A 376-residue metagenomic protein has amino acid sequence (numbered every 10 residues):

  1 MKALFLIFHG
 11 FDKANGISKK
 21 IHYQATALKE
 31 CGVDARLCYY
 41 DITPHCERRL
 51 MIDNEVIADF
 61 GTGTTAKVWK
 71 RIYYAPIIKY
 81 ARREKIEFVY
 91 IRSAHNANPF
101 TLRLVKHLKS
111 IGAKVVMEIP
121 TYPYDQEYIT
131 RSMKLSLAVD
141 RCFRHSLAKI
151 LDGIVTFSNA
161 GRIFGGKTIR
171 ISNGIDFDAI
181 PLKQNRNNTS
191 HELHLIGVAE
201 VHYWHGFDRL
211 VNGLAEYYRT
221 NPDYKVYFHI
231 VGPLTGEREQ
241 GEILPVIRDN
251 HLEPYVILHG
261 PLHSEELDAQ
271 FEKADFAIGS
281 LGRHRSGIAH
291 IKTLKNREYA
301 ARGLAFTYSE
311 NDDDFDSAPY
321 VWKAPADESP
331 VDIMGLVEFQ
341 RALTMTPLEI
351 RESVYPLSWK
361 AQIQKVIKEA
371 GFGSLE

Functional and structural regions predicted by a protein language model:
M1-P44, E84, G153: N-terminal subdomain of nucleotide-sugar transferases
I7-Y23, A94-N98, H202-H205, S286: A short, glycine/small-residue-rich beta-strand->loop->alpha-helix junction that serves as a flexible
N15, N96, H205, E265-L267 (+2 more regions): Nucleotide-sugar-dependent
G16, E328-L375: A charged, aromatic-enriched C-terminal amphipathic alpha-helix characteristic of glycosyltransferases across folds
T26, A75, K79, P99 (+4 more regions): Membrane-proximal helix-turn-helix segments that form the acceptor-binding/catalytic region of lipid-linked
R141-K183: Donor nucleotide-sugar binding/catalytic pocket of nucleotide-sugar-dependent glycosyltransferases
R186-H205, V211-L214, H229: Conserved donor-binding/catalytic core segment of Leloir-type glycosyltransferases
G232, Q240-D268: Nucleotide-activated donor-binding/catalytic signature segment of Leloir-type glycosyltransferases, i.e., the conserved
